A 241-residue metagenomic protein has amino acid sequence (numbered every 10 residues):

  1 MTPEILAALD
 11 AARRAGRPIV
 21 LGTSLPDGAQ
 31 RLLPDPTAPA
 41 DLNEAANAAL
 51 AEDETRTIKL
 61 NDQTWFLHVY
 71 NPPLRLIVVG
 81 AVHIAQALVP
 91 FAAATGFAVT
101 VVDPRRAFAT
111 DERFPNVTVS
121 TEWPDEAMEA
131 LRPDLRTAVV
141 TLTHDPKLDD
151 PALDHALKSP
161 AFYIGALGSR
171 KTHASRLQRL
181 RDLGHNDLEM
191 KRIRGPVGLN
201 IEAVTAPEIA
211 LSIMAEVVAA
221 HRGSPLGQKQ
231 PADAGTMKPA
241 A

Functional and structural regions predicted by a protein language model:
M1-S120, D134-T137, T172, A219-A241: Segments forming oxygen-rich coordination pockets for charged ligands
F91-G96, H155-K158, R181-D182: Short, solvent-exposed amphipathic alpha-helical segments in soluble enzyme and RNA/protein-processing domains
V119-S120, V139, I164, N200: Short, well-ordered beta-strand core segments
D125-L135: Short amphipathic alpha-helix with an adjacent loop that forms part of the alpha/beta core around
A138, D154-R179: ADP-ribose/adenylate-binding Rossmann-like module
H144-K147, S169-R170: Short glycine-rich anion-binding loops that position phosphate/pyrophosphate groups of nucleotides and phosphorylated
K147-D150, D154: Cytosolic regulatory regions of ion transport systems
L167-A241: Adenosine-phosphate binding glycine-rich loop
